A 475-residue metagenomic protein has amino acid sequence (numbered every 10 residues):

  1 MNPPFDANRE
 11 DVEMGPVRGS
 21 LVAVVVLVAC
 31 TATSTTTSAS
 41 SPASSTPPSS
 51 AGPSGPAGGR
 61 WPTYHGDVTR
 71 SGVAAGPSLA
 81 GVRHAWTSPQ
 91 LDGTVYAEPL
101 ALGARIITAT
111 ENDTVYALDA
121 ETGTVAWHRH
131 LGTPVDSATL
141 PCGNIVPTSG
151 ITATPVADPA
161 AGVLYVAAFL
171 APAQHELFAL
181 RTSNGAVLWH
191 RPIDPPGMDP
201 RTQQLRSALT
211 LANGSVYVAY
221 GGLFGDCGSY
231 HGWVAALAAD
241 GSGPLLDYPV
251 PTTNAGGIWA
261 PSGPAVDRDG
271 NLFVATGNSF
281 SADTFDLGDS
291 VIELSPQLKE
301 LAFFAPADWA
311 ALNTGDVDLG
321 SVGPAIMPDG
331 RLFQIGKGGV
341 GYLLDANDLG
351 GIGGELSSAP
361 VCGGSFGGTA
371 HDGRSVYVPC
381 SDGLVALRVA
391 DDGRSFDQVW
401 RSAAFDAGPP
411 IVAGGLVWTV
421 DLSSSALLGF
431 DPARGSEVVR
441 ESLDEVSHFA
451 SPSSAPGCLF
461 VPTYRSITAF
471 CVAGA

Functional and structural regions predicted by a protein language model:
M1-V28: Sec-dependent bacterial lipoprotein signal peptides
T31-S34: Bacterial signal peptide processing site
P42-D67, S71-V73: N-terminal low-complexity, Pro/Thr/Ser-rich intrinsically disordered segments that act as propeptides or flexible
A57, Y64, V73-G93, A101-I107 (+8 more regions): Extracytoplasmic/lumenal domain signature
